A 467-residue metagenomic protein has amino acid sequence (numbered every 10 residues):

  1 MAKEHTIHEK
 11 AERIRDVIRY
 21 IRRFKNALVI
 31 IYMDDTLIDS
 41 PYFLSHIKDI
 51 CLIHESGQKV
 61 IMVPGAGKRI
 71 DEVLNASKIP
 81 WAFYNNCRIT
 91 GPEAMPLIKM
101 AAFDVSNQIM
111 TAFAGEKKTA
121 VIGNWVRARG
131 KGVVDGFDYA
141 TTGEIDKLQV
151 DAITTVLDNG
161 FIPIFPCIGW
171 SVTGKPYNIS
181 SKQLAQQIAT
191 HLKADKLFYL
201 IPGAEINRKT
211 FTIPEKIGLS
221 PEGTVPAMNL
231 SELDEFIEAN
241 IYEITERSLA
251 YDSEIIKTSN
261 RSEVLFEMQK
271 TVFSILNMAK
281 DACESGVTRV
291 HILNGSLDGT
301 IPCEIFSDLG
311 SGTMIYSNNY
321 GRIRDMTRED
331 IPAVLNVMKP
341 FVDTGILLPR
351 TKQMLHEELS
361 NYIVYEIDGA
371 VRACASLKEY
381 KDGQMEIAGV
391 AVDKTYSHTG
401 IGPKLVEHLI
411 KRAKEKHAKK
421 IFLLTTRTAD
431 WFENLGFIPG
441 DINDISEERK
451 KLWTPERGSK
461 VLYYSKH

Functional and structural regions predicted by a protein language model:
M1-G286, R324-M338, E379: Nucleotide/pyrophosphate-binding catalytic subdomain
C303-R328, K466-H467: Conserved N-terminal entry element of GNAT/NAT acetyltransferase domains
N336-P349: Helix-loop element at the rim of GNAT/NAT acetyltransferase active sites that forms part of the acceptor-substrate
P349-D393: A conserved beta-strand-loop-helix scaffold within acyl/acetyltransferase catalytic domains
V390-S397, R427: A short, internal acetyl-CoA/4′-phosphopantetheine-binding micro-motif in the GNAT/acyltransferase core
Y396, G400-H408: Conserved acetyl-CoA pyrophosphate-binding loop and the N-cap/start of the following alpha-helix in GNAT-like
K411-T426: Conserved GNAT acetyl-CoA-binding A-motif
I445-H467: C-terminal "cap" of GNAT-fold acetyltransferases
